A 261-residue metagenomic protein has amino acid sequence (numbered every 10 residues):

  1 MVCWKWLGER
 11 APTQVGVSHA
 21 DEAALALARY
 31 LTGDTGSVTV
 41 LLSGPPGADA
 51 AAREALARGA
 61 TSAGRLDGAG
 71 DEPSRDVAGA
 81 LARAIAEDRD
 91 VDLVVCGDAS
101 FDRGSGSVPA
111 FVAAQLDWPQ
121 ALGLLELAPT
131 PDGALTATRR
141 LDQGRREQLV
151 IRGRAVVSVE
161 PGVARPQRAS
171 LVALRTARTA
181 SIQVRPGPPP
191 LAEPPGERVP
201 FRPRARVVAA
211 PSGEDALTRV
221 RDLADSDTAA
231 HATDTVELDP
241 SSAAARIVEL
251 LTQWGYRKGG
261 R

Functional and structural regions predicted by a protein language model:
M1-R261: N-terminal glycine-rich FAD/FM-binding segment characteristic of electron-transfer flavoproteins
